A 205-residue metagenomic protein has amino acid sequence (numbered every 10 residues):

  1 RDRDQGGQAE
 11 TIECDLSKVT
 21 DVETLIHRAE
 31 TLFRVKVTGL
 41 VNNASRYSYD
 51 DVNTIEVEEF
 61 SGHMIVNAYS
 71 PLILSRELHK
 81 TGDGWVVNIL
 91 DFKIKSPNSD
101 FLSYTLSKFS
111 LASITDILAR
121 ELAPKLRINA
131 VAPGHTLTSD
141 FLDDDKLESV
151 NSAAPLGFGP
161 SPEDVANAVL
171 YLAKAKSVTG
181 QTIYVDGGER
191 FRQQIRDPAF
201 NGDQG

Functional and structural regions predicted by a protein language model:
E13-L25, V57, E163: The beta1-alpha1 cofactor-binding region of Rossmann-like NAD(H)/NADP(H)-dependent oxidoreductases
N43-Y49, G188: Conserved NAD(P)H cofactor-binding loop of Rossmann-fold oxidoreductase domains
D51-V52, E59-S61, V150: Substrate-binding pocket helix/loop in short-chain dehydrogenase/reductase
W85-S110, T115-A123, H135: Catalytic loop of short-chain dehydrogenase/reductase
S96, T179-G205: Short C-terminal tail/terminal secondary-structure segment of NAD(P)H-dependent dehydrogenase/reductase domains
A112, L122-T136, V178-V185: Conserved Rossmann-fold SDR core element
S161-V185, R190-F191: C-terminal substrate-recognition "lid" of short-chain dehydrogenase/reductases
